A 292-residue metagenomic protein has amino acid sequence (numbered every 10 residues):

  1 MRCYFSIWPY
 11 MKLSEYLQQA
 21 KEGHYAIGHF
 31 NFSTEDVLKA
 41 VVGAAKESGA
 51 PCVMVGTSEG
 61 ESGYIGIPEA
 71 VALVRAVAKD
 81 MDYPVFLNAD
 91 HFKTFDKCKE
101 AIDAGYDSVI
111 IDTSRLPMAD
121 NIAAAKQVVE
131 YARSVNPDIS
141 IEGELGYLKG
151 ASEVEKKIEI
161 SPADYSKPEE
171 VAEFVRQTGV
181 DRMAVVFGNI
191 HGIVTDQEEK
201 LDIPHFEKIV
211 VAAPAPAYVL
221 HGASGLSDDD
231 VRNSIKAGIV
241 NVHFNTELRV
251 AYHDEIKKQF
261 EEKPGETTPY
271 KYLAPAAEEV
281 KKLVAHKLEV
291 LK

Functional and structural regions predicted by a protein language model:
W8-G28: N-terminal amphipathic alpha-helix/helix-capping segment at the start of soluble metabolic enzymes
E15-L17, E35-G56, G60, E69-D80 (+2 more regions): Alpha/beta enzyme core
Y25-S33, S58-S62, K271: A short N-terminal beta->alpha junction/helix N-cap motif
A26-N31, V53-G56, V85-D90, V109-I111 (+4 more regions): Hydrophobic faces of well-ordered beta-strands that scaffold small-molecule active sites in alpha/beta enzyme cores
G66: Conserved, carboxylate-rich catalytic/transport cores that coordinate ions
L226-K292: C-terminal alpha-helical cap/extension of soluble enzyme domains
